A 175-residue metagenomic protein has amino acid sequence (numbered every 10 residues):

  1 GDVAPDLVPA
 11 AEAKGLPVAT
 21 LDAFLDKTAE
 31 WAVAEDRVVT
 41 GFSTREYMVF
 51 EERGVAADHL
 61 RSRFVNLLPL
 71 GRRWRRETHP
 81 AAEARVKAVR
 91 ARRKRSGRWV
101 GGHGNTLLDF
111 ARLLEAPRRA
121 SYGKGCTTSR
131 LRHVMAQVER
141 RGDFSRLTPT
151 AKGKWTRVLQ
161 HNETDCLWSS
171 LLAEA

Functional and structural regions predicted by a protein language model:
G1-P117: Conserved DEDDh/DEDDy metal-dependent 3′-5′ exonuclease domain
K94-R98, D109-A175: Acidic, Mg2+-coordinating catalytic module of metal-dependent nucleases/exonucleases that use a two-metal-ion mechanism
